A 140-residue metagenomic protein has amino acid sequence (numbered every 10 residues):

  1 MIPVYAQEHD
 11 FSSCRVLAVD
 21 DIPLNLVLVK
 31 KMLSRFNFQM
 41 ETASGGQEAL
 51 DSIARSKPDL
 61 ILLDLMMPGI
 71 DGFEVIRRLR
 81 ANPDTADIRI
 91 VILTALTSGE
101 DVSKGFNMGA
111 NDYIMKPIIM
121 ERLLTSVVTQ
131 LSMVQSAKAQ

Functional and structural regions predicted by a protein language model:
M1-R15, K30, E121-Q140: Non-catalytic signal-transmission and effector/linker regions of two-component phosphorelay proteins
V27-R35: Charged docking surfaces used in two-component/phosphorelay signaling
T42-L60: Acidic, metal-coordinating helix/loop segments flanking the phosphotransfer/catalytic sites of two-component signaling
M67: Receiver (REC) domain active-site loop signature in two-component systems and cognate sites in sensor histidine kinases
N111: Short, glycine/charged-rich "phosphate-handling" switch motifs in NTP-dependent and phosphotransfer domains
K116-P117: A Lys-centered signature of the CheY-like receiver
